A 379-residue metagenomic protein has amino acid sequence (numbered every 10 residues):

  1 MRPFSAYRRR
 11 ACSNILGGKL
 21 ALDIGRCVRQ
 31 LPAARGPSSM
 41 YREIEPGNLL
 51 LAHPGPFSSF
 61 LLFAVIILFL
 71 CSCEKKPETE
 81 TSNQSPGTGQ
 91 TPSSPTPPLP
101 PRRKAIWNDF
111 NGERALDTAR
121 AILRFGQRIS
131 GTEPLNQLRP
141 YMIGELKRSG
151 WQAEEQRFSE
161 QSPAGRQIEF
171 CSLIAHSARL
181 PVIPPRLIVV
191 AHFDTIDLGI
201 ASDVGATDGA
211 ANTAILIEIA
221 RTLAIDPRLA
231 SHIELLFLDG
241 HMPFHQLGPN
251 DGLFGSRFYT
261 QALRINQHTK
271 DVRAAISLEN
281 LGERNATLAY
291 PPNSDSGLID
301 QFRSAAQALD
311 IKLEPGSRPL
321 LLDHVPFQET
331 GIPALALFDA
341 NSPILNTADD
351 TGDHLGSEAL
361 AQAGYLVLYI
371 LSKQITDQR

Functional and structural regions predicted by a protein language model:
F60-F69: Bacterial N-terminal signal peptides
C73-K76: Bacterial signal peptide processing site
P92-R139, S149, L278-E279, P343-T351: N-terminal capping segment at the start of a domain
D109, A274, L281-R379: Active-site-adjacent substrate-binding region of metalloamidase/peptidase-like peptide-processing proteins
A121-L180: A non-catalytic alpha/beta surface segment that caps or lines the substrate-entry region of metallo-dependent hydrolase
R128-S130, S159-P163, P181-V182, F193-D197 (+5 more regions): Solvent-exposed loop/turn segments at secondary-structure junctions within structured extracellular/periplasmic domains
I200-A305, I311, P319, H324: Acidic/histidine-rich catalytic neighborhood of metal-dependent amide-processing enzymes
